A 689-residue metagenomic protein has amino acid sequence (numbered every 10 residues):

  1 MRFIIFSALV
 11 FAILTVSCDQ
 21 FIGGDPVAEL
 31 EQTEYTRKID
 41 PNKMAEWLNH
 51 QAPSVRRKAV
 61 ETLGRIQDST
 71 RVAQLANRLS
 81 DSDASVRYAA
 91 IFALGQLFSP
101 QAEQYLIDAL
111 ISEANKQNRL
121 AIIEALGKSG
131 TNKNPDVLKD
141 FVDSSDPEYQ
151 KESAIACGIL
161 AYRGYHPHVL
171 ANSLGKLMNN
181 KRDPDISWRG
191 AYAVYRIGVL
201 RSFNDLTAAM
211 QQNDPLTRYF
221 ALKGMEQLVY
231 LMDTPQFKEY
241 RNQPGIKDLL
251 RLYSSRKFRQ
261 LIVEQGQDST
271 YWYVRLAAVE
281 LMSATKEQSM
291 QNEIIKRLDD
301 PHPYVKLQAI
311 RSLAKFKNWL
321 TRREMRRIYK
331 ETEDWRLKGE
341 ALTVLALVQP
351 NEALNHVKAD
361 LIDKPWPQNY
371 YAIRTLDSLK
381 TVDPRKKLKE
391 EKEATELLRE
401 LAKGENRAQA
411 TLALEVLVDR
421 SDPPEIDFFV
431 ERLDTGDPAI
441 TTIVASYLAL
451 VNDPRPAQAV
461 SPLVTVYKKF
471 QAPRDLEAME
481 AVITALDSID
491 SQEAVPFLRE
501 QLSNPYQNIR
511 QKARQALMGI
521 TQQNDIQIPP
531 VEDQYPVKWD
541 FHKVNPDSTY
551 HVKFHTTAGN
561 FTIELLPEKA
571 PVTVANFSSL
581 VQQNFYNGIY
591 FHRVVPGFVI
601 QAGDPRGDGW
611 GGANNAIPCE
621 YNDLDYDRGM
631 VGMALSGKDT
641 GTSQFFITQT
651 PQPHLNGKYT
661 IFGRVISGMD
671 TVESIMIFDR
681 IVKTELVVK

Functional and structural regions predicted by a protein language model:
M1-P26: Bacterial Sec-dependent N-terminal signal peptides
C18, K389, N406, P424-E431 (+2 more regions): Cyclophilin-like peptidyl-prolyl cis-trans isomerases
F21-K38, S54-D68, A73, N77 (+23 more regions): Structural detector for internal amphipathic alpha-helices that build alpha-solenoid repeat scaffolds
D40, V169-L174, F237-R259, E390-T395 (+1 more regions): HEAT/HEAT-like alpha-solenoid repeats
K43-A45, Q74-A76, Y105-I107, V137-K139 (+12 more regions): Buried hydrophobic core positions in alpha-solenoid tandem helical repeats
Q51-A52, S82-D83, A114-N115, S145-D146 (+10 more regions): Short inter-helical turns and helix N-cap capping residues of alpha-solenoid HEAT/ARM repeat scaffolds
